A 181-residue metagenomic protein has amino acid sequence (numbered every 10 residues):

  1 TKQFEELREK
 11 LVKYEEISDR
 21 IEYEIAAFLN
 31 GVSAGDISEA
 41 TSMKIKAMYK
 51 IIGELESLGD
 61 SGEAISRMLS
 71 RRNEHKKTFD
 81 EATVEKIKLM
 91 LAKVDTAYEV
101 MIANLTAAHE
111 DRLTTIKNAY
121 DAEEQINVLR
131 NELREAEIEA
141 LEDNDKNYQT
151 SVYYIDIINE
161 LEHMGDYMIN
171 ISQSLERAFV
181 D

Functional and structural regions predicted by a protein language model:
T1-D181: Cytosolic, long alpha-helical scaffolding segments
